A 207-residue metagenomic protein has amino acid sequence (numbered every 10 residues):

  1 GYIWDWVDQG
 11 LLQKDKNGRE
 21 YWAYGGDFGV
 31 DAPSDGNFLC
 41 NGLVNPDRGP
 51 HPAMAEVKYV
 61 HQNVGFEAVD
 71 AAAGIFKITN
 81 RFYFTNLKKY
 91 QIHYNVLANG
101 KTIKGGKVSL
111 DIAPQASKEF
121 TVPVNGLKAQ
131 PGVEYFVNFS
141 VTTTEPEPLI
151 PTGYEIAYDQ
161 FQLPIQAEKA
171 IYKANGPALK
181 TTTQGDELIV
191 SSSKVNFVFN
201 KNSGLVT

Functional and structural regions predicted by a protein language model:
Y2-K77, F82-K88, H93-T102: Extended substrate-binding grooves/exosites of carbohydrate-active enzymes
V69-A71, T85, A113-S117, Q130-G132 (+2 more regions): Surface-exposed coil/turn segments at beta-strand junctions on protein surfaces, enriched
I75-F82, V122, V137-V141, K194: Buried hydrophobic-core signal for structured, non-transmembrane domains
Y90-I92, L97-V141, L149-P151: Intrinsically disordered, low-complexity Pro/Gly/Ser/Thr-rich segments with frequent PxxP/GP/PP motifs and embedded
G106-S109, P151-T152, Q160, S193 (+1 more regions): Short amphipathic beta-strand/extended segments with alternating polar/hydrophobic composition
N138, T143, A167-T207: Beta-strand-rich N-terminal accessory domains
P146-A174: Short beta-strand elements
